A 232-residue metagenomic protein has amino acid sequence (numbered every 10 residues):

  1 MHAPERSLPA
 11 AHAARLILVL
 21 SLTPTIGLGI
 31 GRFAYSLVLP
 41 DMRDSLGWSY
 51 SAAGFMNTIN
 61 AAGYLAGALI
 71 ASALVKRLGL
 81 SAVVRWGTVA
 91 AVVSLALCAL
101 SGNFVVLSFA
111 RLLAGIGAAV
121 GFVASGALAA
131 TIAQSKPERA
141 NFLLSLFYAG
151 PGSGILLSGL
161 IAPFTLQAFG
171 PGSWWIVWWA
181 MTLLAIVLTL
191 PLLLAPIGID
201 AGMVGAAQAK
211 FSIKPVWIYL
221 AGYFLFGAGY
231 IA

Functional and structural regions predicted by a protein language model:
A11-L37, P215-Y230: Pair of pore-lining "gating" transmembrane helices in MFS-fold secondary transporters
F33, A61-L69, L156: Residue-level signature of mid-helix packing/kink "hotspots" within the transmembrane helices of 12-pass Major
G47, G79, L100-V106: Helix-breaking motifs and short loop linkers at transmembrane-helix boundaries and internal kinks in secondary membrane
G67-L80: Helix-to-loop junctions at the C-terminal end of transmembrane segments in multipass secondary transporters
A82-L97: Structural signature of the two symmetry-related core transmembrane helices
S94, V105-L113: Paired small-residue
F104, R139-I197: Helix-loop-helix hairpin linking two adjacent transmembrane segments in secondary transporters
A110-A149: Cytoplasmic helix-loop-helix junction between adjacent transmembrane helices in 12-TM secondary transporters
